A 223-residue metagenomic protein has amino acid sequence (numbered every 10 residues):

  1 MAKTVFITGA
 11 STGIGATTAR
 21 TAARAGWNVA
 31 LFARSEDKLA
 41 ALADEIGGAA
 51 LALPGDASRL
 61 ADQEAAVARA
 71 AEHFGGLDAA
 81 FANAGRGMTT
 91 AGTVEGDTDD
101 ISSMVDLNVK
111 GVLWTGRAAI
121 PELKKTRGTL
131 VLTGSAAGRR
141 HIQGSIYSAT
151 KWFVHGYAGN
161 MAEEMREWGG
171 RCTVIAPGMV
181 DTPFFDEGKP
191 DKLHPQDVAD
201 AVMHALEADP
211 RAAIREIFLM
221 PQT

Functional and structural regions predicted by a protein language model:
S11-T12: Conserved glycine-rich cofactor-binding loop
A25-L42: Conserved glycine-rich Rossmann-like NAD(P)H-binding loop of the short-chain dehydrogenase/reductase
P54-A65, T98: The beta1-alpha1 cofactor-binding region of Rossmann-like NAD(H)/NADP(H)-dependent oxidoreductases
A91-T93, D97-S103: Substrate-binding pocket helix/loop in short-chain dehydrogenase/reductase
G116, T150-K151: Active-site helix of classical SDR
S135: Residue(s) in the substrate-gating loop at a strand-loop-helix junction that position the organic substrate next
G170, V174-I175, K189-T223: C-terminal helical subdomain
